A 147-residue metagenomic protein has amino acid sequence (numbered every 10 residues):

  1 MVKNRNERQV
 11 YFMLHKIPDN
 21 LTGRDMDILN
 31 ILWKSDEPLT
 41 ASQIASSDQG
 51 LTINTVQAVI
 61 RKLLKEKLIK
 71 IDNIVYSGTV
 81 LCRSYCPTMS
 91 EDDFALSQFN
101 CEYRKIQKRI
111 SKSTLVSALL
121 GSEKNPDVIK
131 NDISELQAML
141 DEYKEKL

Functional and structural regions predicted by a protein language model:
V2-D27, M139-E142, K146: Short alpha-helical segments that sit at the start of domains
M13, I17-R24, T40, I74-L96: Short, cationic-aromatic polyanion-contact patches
I28, A58-E66: Basic amphipathic alpha-helical segments that dock to polyanions
W33-D36: Short helix-capping/hinge SLiMs at alpha-helix to coil transitions
P38-S47: Short acidic, hydrophobic short linear motifs in intrinsically disordered regions
L51-T52, V56: Short coil turns linking two alpha-helices in DNA-binding domains
L64-Y76: A short, conserved structural fragment
D93-K144: Amphipathic alpha-helical dimerization/coiled-coil segments that flank or bridge DNA-binding/regulatory modules
